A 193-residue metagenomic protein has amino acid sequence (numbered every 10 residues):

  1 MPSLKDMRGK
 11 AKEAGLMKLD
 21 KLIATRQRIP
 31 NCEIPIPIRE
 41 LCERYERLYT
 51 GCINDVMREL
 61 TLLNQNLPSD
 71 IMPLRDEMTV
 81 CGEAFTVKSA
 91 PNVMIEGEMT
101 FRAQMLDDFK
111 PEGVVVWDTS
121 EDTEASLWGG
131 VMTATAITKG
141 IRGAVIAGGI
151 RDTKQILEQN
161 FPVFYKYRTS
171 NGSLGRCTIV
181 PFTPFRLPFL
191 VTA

Functional and structural regions predicted by a protein language model:
P2-R102, D107, V114: Intrinsically disordered, low-complexity regions enriched in acidic/Ser/Thr/Pro/Gln residues
Q65-S69, K88-S89, V116-D118, A144-G148 (+1 more regions): General beta-strand structural signal in soluble alpha/beta enzymes
C81-E83, K110-G113, K139-R142, E158-F161 (+2 more regions): Short coil/turn connectors at secondary-structure junctions
G97-E98, A125-G130, S173, F182: Short glycine/serine/threonine-rich phosphate/pyrophosphate-binding segments that cradle anionic phosphate groups
M105-A147: Extracellular/luminal Protease-associated
I137-T138, R142-N171, I179: Ligand/cofactor pocket segment of small-molecule handling proteins
R168-A193: Acidic, glycine-rich flexible loop/linker segments
